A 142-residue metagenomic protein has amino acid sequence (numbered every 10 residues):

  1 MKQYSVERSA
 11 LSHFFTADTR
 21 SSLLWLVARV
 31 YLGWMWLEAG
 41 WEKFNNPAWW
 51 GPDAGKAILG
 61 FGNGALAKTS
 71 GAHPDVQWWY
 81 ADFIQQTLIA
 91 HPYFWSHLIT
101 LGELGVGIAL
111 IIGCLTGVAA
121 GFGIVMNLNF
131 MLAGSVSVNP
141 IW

Functional and structural regions predicted by a protein language model:
M1-G102, V118-A119, M131-W142: Alpha-helical membrane-anchoring segments
H97-T100, A109-G113: Glycine-rich active-site/cofactor-binding loop and its immediate structural neighborhood
G102-A109, I124-F130: Hydrophobic, membrane-inserted alpha-helices
I112-A120: Membrane-helix interface "capping/anchor" motifs
